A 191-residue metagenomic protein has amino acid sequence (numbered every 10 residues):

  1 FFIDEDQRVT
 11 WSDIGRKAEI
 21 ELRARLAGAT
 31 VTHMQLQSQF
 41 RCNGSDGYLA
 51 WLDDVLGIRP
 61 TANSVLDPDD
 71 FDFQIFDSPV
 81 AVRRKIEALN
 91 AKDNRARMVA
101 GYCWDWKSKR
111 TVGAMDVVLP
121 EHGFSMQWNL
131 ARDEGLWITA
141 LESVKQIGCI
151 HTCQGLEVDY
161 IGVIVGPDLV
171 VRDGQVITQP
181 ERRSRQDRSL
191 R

Functional and structural regions predicted by a protein language model:
F1-L36: Signature of the SF2 helicase/ATPase Hel1-core->accessory helical subdomain module
L26-R191: Core RecA-like ATPase module of SF1/SF2 helicases and allied nucleic-acid translocases
